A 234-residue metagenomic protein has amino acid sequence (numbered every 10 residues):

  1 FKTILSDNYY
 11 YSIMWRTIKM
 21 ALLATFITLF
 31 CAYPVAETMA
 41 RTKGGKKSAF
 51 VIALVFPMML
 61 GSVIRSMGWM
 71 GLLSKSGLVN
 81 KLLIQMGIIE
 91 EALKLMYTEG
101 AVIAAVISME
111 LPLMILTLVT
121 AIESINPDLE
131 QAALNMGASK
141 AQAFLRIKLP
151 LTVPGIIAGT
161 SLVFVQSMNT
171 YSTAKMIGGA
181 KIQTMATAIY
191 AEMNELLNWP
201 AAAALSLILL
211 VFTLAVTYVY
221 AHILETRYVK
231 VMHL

Functional and structural regions predicted by a protein language model:
F1-S6, L234: Membrane-topology segments of multi-pass transport proteins
I4, N8-E123, I147-Y171, G178 (+1 more regions): Membrane-water interface segments at the C-terminal ends of transmembrane alpha-helices in multi-pass inner-membrane
L129, I223-L234: Short cytosolic juxtamembrane segments of multi-pass membrane proteins
A133: The alpha-helix within a helix-turn-helix
M136-G137, P150: Glycine/proline-centered hinge or cleavage motifs at structural transition points of membrane proteins
S139-F144: Interfacial "coupling" helices/loops that link adjacent transmembrane helices in transporter permeases
Y171-L197, L234: Glycine-rich helix-loop "coupling/hinge" segments at transmembrane-helix boundaries in multipass transporters
